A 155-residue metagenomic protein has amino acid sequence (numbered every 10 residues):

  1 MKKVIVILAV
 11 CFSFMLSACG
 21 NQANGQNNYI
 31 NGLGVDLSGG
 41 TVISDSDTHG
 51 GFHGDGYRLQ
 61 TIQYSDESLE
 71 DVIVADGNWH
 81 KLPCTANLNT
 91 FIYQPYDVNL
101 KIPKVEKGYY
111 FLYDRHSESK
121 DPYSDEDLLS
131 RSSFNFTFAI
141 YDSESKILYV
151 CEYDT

Functional and structural regions predicted by a protein language model:
M1-S17: Sec-dependent bacterial lipoprotein signal peptides
A9, D55-Y57, F134: Short, solvent-exposed coil/turn segments
F12-S13, N27, K101: Exposed boundary/loop context
C19-P83: N-terminal export/targeting and maturation segments
D66, E152-T155: Secondary-structure transition/turn motif
W79-I147, D154: Functional cores of ribonucleases/endoribonucleases
